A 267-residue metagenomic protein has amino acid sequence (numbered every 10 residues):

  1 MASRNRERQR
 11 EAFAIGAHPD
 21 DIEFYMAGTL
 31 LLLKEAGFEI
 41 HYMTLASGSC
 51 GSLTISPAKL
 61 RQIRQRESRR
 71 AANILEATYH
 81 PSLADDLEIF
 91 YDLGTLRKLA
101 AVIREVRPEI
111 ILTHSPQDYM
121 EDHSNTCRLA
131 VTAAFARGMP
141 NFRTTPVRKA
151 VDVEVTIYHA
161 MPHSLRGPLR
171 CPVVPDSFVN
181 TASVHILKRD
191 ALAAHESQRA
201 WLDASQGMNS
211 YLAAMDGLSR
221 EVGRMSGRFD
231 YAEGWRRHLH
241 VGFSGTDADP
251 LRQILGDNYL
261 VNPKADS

Functional and structural regions predicted by a protein language model:
M1-F13, Y91-S267: Metal-dependent de-N-acetylase/amidase catalytic core
M1-V106, A136, A248-P250, K264: Active-site rim/loop-helix segments in enzyme catalytic domains that contact anionic ligands
